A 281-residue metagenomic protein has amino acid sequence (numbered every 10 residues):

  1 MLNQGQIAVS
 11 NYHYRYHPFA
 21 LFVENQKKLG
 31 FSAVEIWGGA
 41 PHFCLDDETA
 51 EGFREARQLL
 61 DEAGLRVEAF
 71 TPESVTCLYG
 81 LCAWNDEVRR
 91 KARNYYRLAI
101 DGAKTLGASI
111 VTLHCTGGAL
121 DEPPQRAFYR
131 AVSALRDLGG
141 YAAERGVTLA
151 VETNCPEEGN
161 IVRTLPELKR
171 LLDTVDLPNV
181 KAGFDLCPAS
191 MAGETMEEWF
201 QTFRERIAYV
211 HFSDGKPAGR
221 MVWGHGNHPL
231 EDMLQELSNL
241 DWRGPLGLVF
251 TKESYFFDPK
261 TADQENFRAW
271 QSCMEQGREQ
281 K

Functional and structural regions predicted by a protein language model:
M1-A8, A69-C82, C115-A119: N-terminal small/glycine-rich loop or linker at the start of catalytic domains across soluble metabolic enzymes
M1-A8, Y16, A20-G30, R57 (+4 more regions): Histidine-acidic metal/acid-base catalytic patches
H13-R15, G38-A40, E73-T76, C115-A119 (+4 more regions): Active-site-proximal loop/turn and secondary-structure-junction residues that shape catalytic pockets, frequently
L21, D61-E62, Y79-K181, M191: Active-site acidic/histidine proton-transfer and metal-coordination neighborhood in alpha/beta enzyme cores
W37-L60, C115-D121: Glycine-rich, proline-tolerant flexible connector loops at the mouths of alpha/beta enzymes
L45, T49-G52, N85-V88, A92 (+7 more regions): Residue-level preference for long, well-ordered alpha-helices that form the structural scaffold of enzyme catalytic
L60-E68: Glycine-rich, aromatic-flanked loop segments that form ligand/cofactor-binding clefts across common enzyme folds
